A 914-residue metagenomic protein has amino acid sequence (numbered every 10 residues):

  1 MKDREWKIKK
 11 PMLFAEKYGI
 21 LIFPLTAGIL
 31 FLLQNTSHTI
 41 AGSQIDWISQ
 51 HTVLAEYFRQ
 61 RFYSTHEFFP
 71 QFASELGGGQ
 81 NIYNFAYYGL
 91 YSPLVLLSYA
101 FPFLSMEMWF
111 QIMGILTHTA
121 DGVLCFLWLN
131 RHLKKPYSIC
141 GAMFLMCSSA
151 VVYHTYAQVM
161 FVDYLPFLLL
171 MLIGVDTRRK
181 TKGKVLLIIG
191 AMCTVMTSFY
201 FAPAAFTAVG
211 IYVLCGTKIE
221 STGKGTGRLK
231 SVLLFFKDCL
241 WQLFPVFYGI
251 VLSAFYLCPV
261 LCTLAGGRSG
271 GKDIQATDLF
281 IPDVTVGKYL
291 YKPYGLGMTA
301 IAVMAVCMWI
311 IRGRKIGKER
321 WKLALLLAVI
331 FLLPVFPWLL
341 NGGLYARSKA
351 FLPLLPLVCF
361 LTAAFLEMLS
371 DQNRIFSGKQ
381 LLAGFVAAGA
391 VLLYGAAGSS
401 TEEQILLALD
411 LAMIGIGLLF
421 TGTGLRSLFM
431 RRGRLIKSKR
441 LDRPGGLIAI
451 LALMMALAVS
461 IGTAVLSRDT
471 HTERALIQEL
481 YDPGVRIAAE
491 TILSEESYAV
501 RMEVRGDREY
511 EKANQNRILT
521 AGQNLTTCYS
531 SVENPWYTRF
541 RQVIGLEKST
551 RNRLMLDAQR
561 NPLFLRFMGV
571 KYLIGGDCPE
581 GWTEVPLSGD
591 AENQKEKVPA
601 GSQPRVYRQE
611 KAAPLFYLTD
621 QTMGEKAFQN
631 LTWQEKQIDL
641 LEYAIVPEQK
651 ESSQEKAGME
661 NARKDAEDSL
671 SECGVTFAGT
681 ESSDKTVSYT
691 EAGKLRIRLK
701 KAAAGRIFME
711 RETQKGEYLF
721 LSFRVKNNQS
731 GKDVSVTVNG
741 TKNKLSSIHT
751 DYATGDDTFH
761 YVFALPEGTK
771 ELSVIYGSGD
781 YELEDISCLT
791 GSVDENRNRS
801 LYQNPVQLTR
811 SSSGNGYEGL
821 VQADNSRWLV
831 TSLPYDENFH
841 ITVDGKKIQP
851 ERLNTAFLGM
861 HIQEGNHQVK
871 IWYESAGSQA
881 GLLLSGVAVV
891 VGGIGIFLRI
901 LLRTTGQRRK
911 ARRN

Functional and structural regions predicted by a protein language model:
E5, P11-M12, H51-A55, D668-N914: Active-site-proximal, structured, solvent-exposed surfaces of multi-pass membrane proteins that position macromolecular
F23-L30, G114-W128, P136-K218, W241-G266 (+2 more regions): Membrane-embedded helix bundles of polyisoprenyl
T26-G122, M143-L165, L264-S269, T277-Y291 (+2 more regions): Membrane-interface coil-to-helix junctions
G78, N84, M455-L476, L493-R566 (+6 more regions): Extracytoplasmic/lumenal acceptor-recognition loop(s) of multi-pass membrane glycoenzymes
Y83-Y88, E107-H118, Y137-I139, F144-L170 (+6 more regions): Membrane-interface micro-motifs in multi-pass membrane enzymes
F201, K322-L332, L339-Y481, E864-N914: Contiguous transmembrane helix-bundle modules in multi-pass membrane proteins
D238-L352, G398-E402: Periplasmic/ER-lumenal interhelical loops and adjacent helix-loop junctions in multi-pass membrane proteins
Q523-G679, T754-F759, G768-K770: A cross-kingdom signal targeting lumenal/periplasmic-facing segments of multi-pass membrane and secretory-pathway
